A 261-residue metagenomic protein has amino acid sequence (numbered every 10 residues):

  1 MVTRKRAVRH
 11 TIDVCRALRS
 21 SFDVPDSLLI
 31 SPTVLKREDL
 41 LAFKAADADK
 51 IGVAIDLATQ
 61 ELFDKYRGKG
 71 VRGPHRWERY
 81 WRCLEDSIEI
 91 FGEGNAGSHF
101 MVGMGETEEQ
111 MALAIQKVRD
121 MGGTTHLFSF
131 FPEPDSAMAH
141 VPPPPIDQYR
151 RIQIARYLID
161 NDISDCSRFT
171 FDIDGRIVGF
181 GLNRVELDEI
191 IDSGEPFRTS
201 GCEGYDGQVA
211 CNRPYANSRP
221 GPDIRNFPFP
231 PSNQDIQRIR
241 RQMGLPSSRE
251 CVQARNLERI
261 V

Functional and structural regions predicted by a protein language model:
M1-H10, V14, R19-D39, F43-C83 (+1 more regions): Core AdoMet radical
M1-V2, L62-K69, A96-G103, D135-A137: Active-site-proximal beta-alpha loop/turn segments in soluble metabolic enzymes
L29, T33, C83-E109, F128-D135 (+1 more regions): Conserved strand-turn element in the central/C-terminal portion of the radical SAM core barrel that lines
L35-D47, V102-D120: Catalytic cores of alpha/beta
G52-A54, G97, M101, H126 (+1 more regions): Structured core elements
V71-E78, V102-E109, P142-D147: A short glycine-/small-residue-rich loop at the edge of a beta-strand within enzyme catalytic domains
D86, I90, A112-V261: Auxiliary Fe-S-binding modules of radical SAM enzymes
